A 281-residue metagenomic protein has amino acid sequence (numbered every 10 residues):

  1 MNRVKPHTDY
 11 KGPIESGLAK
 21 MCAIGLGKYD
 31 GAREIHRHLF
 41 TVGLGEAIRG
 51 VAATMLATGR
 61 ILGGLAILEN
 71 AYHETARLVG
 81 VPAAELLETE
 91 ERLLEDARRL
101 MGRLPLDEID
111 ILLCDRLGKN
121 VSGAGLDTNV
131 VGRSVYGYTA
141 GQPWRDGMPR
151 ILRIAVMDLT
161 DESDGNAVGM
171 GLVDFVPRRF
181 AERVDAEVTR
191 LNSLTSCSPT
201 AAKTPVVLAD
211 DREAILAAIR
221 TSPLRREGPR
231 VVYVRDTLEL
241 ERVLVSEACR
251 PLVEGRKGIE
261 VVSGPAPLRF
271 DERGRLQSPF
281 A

Functional and structural regions predicted by a protein language model:
N2-G118, Y136-A140: Conserved, well-structured core segments that form the ligand-binding/active-site neighborhood of functional domains
T8-P13, T75-G80, G123-D127, A167-G169 (+1 more regions): Short acidic, glycine/serine/threonine-rich loops at helix termini
H36-H38, A83-L86, L126-N129, A202-P205: N-terminal start-of-chain detector that recognizes signal peptides and the immediate post-cleavage beginning
Y72, G118-V121, D161-D164: Short, catalytically relevant binding-site loops at active-site mouths
N129-A281: C-terminal non-catalytic interaction/assembly regions of soluble proteins
